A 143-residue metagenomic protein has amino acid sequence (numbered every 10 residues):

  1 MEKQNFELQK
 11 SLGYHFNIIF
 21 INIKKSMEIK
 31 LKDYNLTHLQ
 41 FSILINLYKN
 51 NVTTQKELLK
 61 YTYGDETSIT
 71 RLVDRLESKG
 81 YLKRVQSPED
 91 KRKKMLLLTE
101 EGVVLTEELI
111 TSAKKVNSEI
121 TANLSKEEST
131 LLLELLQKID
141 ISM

Functional and structural regions predicted by a protein language model:
M1-N5, K126-M143: C-terminal regulatory/oligomerization modules of transcriptional regulators
M1-Y34: N-terminal leader segment of winged-helix/HTH proteins
I18, N22, Y48-K49, Y61 (+4 more regions): Alpha-helical structural segments
I21, K25-T67: N-terminal helix-turn-helix DNA-binding core of bacterial DNA-binding proteins
K24, D74-E134: Charged, amphipathic alpha-helical coiled-coil/dimerization segments
I29, D33, K49, S78 (+4 more regions): Conserved amphipathic alpha-helical interaction elements at protein-protein interfaces in regulatory, energy-coupling
